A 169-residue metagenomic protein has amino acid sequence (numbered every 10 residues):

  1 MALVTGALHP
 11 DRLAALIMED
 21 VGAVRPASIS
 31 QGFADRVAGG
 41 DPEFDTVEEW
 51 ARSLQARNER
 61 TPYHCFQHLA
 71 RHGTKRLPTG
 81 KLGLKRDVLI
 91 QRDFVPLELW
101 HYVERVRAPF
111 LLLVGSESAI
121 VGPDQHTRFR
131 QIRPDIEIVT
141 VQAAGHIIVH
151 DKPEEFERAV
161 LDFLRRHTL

Functional and structural regions predicted by a protein language model:
M1-S28: Conserved hydrolase catalytic core segment
V4-D11, Q31, T127, Q131 (+2 more regions): Short, well-ordered alpha-helices that flank and scaffold nucleotide-derived cofactor binding pockets
V21-R86: Helix-rich cap/lid subdomain of alpha/beta-hydrolase
A27-G32, D124-Q125, D151: Short aromatic-enriched loop/helix-cap "lid" or pocket-rim segments at secondary-structure transitions that line
P42, S118, G145-I148: Glycosyltransferase donor-binding loop in the core domain
D45, V121, D151: Residue-level signal for the nucleotide or nucleotide-sugar donor/cofactor binding architecture
T74-I132, E137-T140: Conserved serine/cysteine hydrolase catalytic core
D135-L169: Catalytic active-site module of serine/aspartate enzymes centered on a nucleophile-bearing elbow/loop
